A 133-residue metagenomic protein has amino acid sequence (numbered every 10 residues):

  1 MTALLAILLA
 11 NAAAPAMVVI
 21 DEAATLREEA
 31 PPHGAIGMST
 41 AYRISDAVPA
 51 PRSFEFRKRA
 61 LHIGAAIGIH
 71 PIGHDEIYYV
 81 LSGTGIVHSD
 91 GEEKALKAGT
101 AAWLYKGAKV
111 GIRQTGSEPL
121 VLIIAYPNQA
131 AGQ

Functional and structural regions predicted by a protein language model:
M1-A6: Sec-dependent signal peptide recognition, specifically the positively charged N-region followed immediately by
L8-S53, G132-Q133: A short, N-terminal "cap"/entry segment at the start of jelly-roll beta-barrel domains of the cupin/DSBH fold
P51, K106-A131: Ligand-binding loop in jelly-roll beta-barrel domains
E55-I72: Conserved short histidine dyad/triad with adjacent acidic residue
K58, I77, E92-A95: Short, surface-exposed secondary-structure edge patches
G73-G85, D90: Glycine- and acidic-residue-biased ligand/ion/polar-headgroup-sensing regions
E92-G107: Short acidic-glycine-tyrosine-enriched beta hairpin
